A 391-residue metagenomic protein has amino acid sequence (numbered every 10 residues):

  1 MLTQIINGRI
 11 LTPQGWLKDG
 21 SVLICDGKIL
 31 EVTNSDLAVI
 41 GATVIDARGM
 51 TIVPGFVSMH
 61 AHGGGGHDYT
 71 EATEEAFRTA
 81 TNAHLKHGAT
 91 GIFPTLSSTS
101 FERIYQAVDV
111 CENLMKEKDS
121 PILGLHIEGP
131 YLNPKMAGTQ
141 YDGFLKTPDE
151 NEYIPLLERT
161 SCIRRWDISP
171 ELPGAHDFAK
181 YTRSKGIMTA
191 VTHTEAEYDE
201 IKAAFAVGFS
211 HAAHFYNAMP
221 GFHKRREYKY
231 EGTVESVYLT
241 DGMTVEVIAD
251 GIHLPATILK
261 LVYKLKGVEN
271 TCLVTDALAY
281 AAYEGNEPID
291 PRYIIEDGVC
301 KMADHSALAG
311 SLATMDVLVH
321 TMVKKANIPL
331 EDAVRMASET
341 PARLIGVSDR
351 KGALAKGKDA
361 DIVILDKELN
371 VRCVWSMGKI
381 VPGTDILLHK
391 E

Functional and structural regions predicted by a protein language model:
T3-I10, Q14, A38-E74, R78 (+1 more regions): Replace "His-x-His-based motif
G8, R343, A353-E391: C-terminal cap of metal-dependent C-N hydrolases
G15-I24: A conserved glycine-rich beta-strand in the N-terminal activation segment of trypsin-fold
H62, G66, R78-A107, S120-N133 (+4 more regions): Divalent metal-dependent hydrolysis catalytic cores, especially in the metallo-beta-lactamase
N82-F93, N133-T160, A203-T244, E284-L308: Active-site gating loops and adjacent loop-to-helix segments of metal-dependent hydrolytic enzymes
I127, T182, A212, M322 (+1 more regions): Conserved, mostly hydrophobic/aromatic
E158-Y283: Active-site core of metal-dependent hydrolases
K229-V247, Y263-T275, Y280-K358, I362-L365: His/Asp/Glu-enriched, well-ordered alpha-helical/loop segment that forms or immediately abuts the divalent-metal
